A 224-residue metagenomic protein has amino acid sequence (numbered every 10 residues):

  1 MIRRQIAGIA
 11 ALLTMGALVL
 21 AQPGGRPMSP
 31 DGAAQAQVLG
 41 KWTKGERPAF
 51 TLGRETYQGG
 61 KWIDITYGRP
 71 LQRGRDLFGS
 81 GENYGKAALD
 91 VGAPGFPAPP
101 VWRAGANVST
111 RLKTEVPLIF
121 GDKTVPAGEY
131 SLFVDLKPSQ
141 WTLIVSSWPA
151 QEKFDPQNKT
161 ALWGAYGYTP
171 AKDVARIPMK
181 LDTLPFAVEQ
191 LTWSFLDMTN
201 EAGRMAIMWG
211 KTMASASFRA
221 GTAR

Functional and structural regions predicted by a protein language model:
M1-I9: Bacterial N-terminal signal peptides that target proteins for export
I2, A21-P126, S131-R224: Targeting-peptide/extracellular-domain and disordered-appendage signature
G8, L18-V19: Cleavable N-terminal signal peptides
T14-G16: N-terminal signal peptide c-region/cleavage motif recognized by signal peptidases
